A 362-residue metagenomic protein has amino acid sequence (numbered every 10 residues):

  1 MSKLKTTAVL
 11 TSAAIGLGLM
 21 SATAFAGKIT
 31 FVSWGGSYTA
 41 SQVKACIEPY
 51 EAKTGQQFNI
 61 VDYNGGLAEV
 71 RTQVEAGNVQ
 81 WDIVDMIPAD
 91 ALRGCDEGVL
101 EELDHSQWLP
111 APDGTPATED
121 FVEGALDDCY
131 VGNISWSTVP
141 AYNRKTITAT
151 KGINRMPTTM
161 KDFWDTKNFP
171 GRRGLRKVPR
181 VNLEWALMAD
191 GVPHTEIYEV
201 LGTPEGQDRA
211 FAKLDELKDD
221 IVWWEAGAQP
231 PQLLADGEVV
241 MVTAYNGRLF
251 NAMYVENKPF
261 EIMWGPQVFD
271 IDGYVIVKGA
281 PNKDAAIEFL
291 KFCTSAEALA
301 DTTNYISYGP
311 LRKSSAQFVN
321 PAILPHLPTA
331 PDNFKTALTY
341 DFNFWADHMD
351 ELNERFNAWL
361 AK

Functional and structural regions predicted by a protein language model:
L19-A26: Sec/Tat signal peptide C-region and signal peptidase I cleavage site
G27-G94: Early extracytoplasmic/lumenal segment of secretory-pathway proteins
G36-S41, Q80, M86-Q229: Extracytoplasmic ligand-binding site segments that recognize negatively charged/polar headgroups
N78-D85, W223-W224, V240-Y245, E261: Paired acidic/hydrophobic, glycine-rich loop segments that form the ligand-binding mouth/hinge of periplasmic-binding
D90-R93, M241-P259: A ligand-binding cleft/hinge motif common to bilobed small-molecule-binding domains
Q207-L217, Y254-A280: Periplasmic-binding protein-like
D272, V277-A337: Mature extracytoplasmic/periplasmic domains
N333-K362: Conserved C-terminal helix/tail region of periplasmic/extracytoplasmic solute-binding proteins
